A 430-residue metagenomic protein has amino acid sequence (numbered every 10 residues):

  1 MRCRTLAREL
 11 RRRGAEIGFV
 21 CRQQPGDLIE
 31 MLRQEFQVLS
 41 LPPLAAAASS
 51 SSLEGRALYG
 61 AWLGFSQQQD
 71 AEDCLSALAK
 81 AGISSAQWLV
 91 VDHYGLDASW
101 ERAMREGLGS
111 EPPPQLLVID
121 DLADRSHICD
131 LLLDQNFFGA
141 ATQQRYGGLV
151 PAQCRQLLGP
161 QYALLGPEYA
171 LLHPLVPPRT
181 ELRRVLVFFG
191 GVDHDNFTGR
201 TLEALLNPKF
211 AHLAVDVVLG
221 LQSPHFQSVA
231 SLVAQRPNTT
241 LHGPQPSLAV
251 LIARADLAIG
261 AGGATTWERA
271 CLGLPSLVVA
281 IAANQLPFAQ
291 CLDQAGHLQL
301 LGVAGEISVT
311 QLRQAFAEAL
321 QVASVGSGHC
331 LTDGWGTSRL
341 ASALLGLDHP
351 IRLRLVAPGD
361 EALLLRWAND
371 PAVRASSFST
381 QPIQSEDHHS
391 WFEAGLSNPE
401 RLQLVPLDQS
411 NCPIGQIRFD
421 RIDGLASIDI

Functional and structural regions predicted by a protein language model:
R13-E72, G302: Conserved nucleotide-sugar phosphate-binding/catalytic loop shared by glycosyltransferases and other
H127-N196, Q222-Q227: A nucleotide-sugar donor-handling region in carbohydrate enzymes
H173, R179-A255: Donor-nucleotide binding loops and adjacent catalytic segments primarily of GT-B fold Leloir glycosyltransferases
A253-A264: Acidic donor-binding loop of glycosyltransferase active sites
T266-Q311: Catalytic binding pocket for nucleotide-activated donors in carbohydrate/polymer assembly enzymes
Q321-L345: A charged, aromatic-enriched C-terminal amphipathic alpha-helix characteristic of glycosyltransferases across folds
L345-G359: Conserved N-terminal entry element of GNAT/NAT acetyltransferase domains
Q381-D429: Acetyl-CoA-dependent GNAT
